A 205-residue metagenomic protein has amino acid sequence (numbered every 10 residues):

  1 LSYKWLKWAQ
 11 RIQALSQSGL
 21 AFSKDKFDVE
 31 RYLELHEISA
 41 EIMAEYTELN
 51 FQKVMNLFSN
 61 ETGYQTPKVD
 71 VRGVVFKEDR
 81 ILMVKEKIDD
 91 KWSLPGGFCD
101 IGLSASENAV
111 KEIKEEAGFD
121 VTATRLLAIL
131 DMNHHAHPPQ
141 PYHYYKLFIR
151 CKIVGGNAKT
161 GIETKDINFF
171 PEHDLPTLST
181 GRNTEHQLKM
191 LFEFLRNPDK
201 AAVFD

Functional and structural regions predicted by a protein language model:
L1-E34, I162-D205: Nudix hydrolase/Nudix homology domain
F27-V29, L33-R72: Acidic, metal-coordinating catalytic segment for phosphate/diphosphate chemistry, firing primarily on the Nudix
M55-S93, V121, R125: N-terminal strand-loop-strand
P95-G97: Extended, positively charged loop/linker patches that create polyanion-binding surfaces
C99-A123, D131-M190, V203-F204: Unchanged
